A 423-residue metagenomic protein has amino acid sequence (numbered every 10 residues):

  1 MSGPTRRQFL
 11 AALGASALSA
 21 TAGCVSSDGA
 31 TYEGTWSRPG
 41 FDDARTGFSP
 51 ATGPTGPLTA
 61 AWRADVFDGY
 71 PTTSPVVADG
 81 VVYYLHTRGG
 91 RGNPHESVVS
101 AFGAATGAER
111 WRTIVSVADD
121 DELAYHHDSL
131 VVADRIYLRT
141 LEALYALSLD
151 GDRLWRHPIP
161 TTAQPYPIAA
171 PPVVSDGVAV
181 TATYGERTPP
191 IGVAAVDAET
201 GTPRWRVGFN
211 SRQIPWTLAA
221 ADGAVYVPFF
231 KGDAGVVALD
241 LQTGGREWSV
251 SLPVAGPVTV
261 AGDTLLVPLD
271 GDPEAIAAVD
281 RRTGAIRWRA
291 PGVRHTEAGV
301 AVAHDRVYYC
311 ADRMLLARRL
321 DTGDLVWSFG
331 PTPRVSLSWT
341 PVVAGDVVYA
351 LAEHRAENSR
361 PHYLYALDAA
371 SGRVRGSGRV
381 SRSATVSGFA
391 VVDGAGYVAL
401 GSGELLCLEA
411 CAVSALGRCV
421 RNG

Functional and structural regions predicted by a protein language model:
M1-A22: N-terminal secretory signal peptides and thylakoid transit peptides that target proteins across membranes
S19, T31, R139-T140, S414: Disulfide-bonded cysteine motifs in exported proteins
T21-G29: Bacterial Sec-dependent signal peptides at the C-terminal "C-region" and cleavage site
D28-P71, Y83-L85, V98-S100, T106-D121 (+7 more regions): Aromatic (tryptophan-biased) beta-strands that constitute blades/sheets of beta-rich domains
W36-F41, Y70-P94, D121-A143, Y166-V193 (+5 more regions): Repeat-blade elements of multi-bladed beta-propeller folds
P57, D79, A105-T106, D150 (+12 more regions): Residue-level recognition of short loop/turn positions
F102, L147, V196, L239 (+4 more regions): Hydrophobic/aromatic beta-strand positions that recur at structurally equivalent sites within the blades
